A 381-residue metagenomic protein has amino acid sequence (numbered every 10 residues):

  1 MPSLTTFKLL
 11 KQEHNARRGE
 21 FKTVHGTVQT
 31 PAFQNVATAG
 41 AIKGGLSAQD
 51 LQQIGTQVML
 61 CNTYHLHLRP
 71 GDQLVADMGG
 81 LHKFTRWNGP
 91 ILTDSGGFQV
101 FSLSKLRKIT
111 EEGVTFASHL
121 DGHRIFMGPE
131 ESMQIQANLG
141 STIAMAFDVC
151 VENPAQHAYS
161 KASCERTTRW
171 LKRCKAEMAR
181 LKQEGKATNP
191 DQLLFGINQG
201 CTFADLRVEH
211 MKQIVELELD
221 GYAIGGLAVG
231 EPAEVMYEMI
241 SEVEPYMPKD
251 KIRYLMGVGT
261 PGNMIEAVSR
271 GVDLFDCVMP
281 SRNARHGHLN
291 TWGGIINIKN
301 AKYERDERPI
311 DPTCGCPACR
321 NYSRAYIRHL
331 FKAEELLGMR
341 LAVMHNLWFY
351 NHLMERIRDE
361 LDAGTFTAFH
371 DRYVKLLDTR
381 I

Functional and structural regions predicted by a protein language model:
M1-E20, V28-A37, G44-G45, D148-P154 (+1 more regions): C-terminal extensions of enzymes
M1-T188, A301-E304: Non-catalytic, usually N-terminal nucleic-acid engagement modules in DNA/RNA processing proteins
G26, M59, D94, Q136 (+5 more regions): Conserved, mostly hydrophobic/aromatic
Q57, T142, D220, D273 (+1 more regions): Short acidic/polar active-site loop segments enriched in Thr and Asp
E131, I135, A162-R173, E209 (+4 more regions): A non-catalytic, amphipathic alpha-helix used as a structural packing/dimerization or gating element in enzyme scaffolds
G140, L171, K175-M178, K182 (+4 more regions): Structural signal for hydrophobic packing residues in well-ordered secondary-structure cores of soluble enzyme domains
N153-Q156, K161, G221-L227, L336-M339: Glycine- and acidic
E165, E177, L181-Q183, N189 (+1 more regions): Glycine-rich phosphate/ribose-binding loops and adjacent secondary-structure elements that form binding surfaces
